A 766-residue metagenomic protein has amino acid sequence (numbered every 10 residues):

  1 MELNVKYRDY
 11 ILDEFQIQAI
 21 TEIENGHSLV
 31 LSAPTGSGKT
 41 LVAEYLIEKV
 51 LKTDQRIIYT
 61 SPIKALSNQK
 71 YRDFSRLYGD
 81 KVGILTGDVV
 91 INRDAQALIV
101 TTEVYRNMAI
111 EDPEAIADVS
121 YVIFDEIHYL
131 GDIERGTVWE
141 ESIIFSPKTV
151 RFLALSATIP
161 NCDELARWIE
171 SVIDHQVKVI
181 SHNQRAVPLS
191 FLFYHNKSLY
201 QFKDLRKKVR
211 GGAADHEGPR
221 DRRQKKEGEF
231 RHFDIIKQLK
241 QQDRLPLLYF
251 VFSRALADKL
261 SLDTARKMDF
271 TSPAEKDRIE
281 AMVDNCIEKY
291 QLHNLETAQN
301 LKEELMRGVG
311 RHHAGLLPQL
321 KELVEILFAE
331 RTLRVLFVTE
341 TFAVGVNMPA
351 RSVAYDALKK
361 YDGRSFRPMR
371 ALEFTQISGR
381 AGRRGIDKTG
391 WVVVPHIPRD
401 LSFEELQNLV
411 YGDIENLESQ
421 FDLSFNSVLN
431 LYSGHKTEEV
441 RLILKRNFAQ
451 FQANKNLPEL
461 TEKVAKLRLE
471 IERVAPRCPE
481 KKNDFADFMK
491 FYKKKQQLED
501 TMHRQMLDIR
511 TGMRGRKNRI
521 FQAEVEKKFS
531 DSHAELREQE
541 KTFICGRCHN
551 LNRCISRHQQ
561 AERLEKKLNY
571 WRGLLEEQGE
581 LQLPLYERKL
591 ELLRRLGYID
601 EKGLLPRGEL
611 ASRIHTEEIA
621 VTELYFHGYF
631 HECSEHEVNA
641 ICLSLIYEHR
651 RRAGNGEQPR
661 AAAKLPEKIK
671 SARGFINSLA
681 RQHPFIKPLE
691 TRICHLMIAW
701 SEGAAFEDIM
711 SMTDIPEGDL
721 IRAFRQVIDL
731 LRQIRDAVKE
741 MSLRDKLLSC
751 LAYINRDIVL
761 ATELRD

Functional and structural regions predicted by a protein language model:
M1-S32: Conserved pre-motif I regulatory segment
K39-E48, R135-E140: Motif I (Walker A/P-loop) of helicase-class P-loop NTPases
Q55-V100, V104-N107, R167: Conserved nucleic-acid-binding Ia/Ib motif block in the N-terminal RecA-like helicase ATPase lobe
I58-T60, S67-N68, S75-L77, K81-I84 (+6 more regions): Conserved C-terminal RecA-like helicase domain
V104, D112-L153: SF2 helicase catalytic motif II
I144, R151-L153, T158-D263, G310 (+1 more regions): Conserved interdomain linker/interface between the two RecA-like ATPase lobes of SF2 helicase motors
G310, A329-L333, G412-D766: Non-catalytic terminal extensions of ATP-dependent helicases
M348, S352-D362, R367-N408: Conserved segment of the helicase C-terminal RecA-like domain
